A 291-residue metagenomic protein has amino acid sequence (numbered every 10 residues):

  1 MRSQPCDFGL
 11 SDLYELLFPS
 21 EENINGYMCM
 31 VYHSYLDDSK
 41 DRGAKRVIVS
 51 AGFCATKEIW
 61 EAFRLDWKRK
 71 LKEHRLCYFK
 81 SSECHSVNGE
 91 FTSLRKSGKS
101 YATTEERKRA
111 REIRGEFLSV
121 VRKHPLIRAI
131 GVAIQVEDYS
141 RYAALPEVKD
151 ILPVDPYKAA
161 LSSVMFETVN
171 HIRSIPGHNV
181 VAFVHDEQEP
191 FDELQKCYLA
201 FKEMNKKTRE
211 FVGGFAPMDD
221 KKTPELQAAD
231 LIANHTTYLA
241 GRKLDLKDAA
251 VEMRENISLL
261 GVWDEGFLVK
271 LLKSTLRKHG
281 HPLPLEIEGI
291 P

Functional and structural regions predicted by a protein language model:
R2-P291: Phosphate-ester processing/binding pockets and catalytic centers
